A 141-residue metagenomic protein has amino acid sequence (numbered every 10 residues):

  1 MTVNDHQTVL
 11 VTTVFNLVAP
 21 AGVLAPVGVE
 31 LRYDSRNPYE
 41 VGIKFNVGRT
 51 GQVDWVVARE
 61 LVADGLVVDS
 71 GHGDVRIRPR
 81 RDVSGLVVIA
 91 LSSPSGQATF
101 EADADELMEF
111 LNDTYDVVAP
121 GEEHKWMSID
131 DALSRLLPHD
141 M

Functional and structural regions predicted by a protein language model:
M1-E40: Charge-rich, low-complexity N-terminal segments
A19-G22, D69-P79, I129-M141: Protein-protein interaction regions
V23, R49-G51, P94-A98: Short acidic/polar mixed-charge low-complexity motifs
A25-S70: Short, well-structured hydrophobic secondary-structure segments
E30-R32, R76, E101: Generic structural detector for well-ordered beta-strands
G42-I43, V87-L91, F100: Generic recognition of long tandem-repeat/solenoid scaffolds
V53-P94: Short, internal acidic amphipathic alpha-helical interface segments that mediate docking to partner proteins
P94-M141: Mixed-charge, glycine-accented linear interaction segment located at domain edges/termini
